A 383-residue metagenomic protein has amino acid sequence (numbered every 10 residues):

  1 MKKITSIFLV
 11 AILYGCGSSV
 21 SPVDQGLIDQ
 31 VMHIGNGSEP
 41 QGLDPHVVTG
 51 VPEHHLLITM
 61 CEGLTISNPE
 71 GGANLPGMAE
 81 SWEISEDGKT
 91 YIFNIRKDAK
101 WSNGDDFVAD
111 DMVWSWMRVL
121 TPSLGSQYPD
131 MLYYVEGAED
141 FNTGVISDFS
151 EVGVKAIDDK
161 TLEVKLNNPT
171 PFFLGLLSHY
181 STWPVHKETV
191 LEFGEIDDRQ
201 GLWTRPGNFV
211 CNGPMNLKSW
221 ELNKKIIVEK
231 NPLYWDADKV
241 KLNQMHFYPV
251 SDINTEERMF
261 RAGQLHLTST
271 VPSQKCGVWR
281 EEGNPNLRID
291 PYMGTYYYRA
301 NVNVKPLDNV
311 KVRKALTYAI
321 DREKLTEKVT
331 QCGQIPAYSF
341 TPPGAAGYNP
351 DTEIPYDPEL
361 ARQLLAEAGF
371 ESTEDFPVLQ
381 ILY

Functional and structural regions predicted by a protein language model:
I28-Q41, E80, T90-F93, M112-S115 (+5 more regions): Short, well-ordered beta-strand elements
G35-E86, N208-C211: N-terminal lobe/hinge region of extracytoplasmic solute-binding protein
N68, E229-L233, Y292-A315, A319: A bilobed periplasmic-binding-protein/Venus flytrap-type ligand-binding module shared by bacterial periplasmic
N68-P69, L166-V240, Q244, E359 (+1 more regions): Gly/Pro-rich hinge or "lid" segments in bacterial periplasmic/extracellular proteins
E80-D130, E163, P306: Aromatic- and charge-enriched surface segment that lines or borders ligand/interaction sites
N94, L124-E192: Surface-exposed binding/hinge segments that line and control ligand-binding clefts or catalytic entry sites
L202-P206, P232-V278: Ligand-site clamp/hinge motif
K230, D308-Y383: Append "and occasionally in soluble cytosolic enzymes with long acidic Gly/Pro-rich linkers
